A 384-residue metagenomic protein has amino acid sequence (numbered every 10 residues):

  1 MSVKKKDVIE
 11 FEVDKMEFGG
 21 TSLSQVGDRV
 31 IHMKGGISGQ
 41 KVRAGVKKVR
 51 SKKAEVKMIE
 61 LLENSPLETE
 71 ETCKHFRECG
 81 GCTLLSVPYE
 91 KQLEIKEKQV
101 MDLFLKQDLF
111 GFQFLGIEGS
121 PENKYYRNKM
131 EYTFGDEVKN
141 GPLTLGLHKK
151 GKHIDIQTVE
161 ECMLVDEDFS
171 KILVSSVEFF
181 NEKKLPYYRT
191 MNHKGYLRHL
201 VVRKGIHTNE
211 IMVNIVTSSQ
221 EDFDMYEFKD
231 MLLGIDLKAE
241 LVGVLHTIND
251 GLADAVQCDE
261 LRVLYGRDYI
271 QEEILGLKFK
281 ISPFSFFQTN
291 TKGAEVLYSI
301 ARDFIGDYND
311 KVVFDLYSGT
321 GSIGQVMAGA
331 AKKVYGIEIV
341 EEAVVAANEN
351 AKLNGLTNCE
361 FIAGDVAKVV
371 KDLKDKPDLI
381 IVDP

Functional and structural regions predicted by a protein language model:
M1-E71, H75, E360, K368: Terminal RNA-binding accessory module
S2-S22, D222-P384: Rossmann-like S-adenosyl-L-methionine
S22-G27, T144-K149, N214-V216, A347: Short, acidic/hydrophobic/Gly-rich beta-strand patch recurrent on exposed beta strands that often constitutes part
S24, G39, C82, L200 (+2 more regions): Residue-level signal for inorganic ion chemistry
I59-E71, R77-Y187, H207: Extended interfacial segments that mediate partner engagement and assembly in macromolecular machines
N128, N209-I211, D310-K311: Nucleotide donor/acceptor-binding cores
I154-R198, S219-L245, L252: Internal alpha/beta scaffold segment
V202, N209-S218, K278-S282, L379: Short, aliphatic-rich beta-strand segments
